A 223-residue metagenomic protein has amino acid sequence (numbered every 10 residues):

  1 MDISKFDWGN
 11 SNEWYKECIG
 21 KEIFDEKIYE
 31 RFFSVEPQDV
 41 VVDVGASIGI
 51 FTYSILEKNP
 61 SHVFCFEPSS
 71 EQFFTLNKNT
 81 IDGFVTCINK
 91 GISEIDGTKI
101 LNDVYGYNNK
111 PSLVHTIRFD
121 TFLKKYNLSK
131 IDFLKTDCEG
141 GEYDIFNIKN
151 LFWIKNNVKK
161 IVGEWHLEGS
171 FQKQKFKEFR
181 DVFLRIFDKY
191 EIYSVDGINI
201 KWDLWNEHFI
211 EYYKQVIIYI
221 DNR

Functional and structural regions predicted by a protein language model:
M1-R223: Phosphate/nucleotide-binding beta-alpha loop and adjacent structural elements of enzyme active sites
